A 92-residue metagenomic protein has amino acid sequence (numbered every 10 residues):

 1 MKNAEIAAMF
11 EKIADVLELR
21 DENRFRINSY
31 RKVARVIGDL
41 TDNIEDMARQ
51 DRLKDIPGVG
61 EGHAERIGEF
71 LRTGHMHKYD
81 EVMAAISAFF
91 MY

Functional and structural regions predicted by a protein language model:
M1-Y92: Long, highly charged, low-complexity intrinsically disordered interaction regions that mediate electrostatic DNA/RNA
